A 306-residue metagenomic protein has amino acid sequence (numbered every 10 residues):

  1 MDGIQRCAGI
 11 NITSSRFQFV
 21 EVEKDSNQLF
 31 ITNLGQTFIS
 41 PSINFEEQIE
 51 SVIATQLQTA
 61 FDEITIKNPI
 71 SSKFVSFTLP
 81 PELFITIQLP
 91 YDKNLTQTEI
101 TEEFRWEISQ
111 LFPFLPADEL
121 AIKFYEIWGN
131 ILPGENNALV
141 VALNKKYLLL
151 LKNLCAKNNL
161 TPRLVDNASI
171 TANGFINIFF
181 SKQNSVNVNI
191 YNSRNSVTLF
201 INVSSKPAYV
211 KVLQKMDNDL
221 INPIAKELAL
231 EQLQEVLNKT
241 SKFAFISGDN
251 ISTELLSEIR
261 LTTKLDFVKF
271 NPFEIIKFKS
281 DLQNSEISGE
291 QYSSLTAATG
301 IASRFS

Functional and structural regions predicted by a protein language model:
M1-E107, L111, L149, T262: Non-catalytic, solvent-exposed interaction/assembly segments
D2, R6-N33, P133-K239: Small-residue (GG/TT-enriched) beta-loop-alpha framework at ligand/catalytic clefts
N44, G174-I176, I221-P223, K277-L282: Short, charged, surface-exposed secondary-structure boundary motifs
P69-E82, L164, N238-N250, K269: Short glycine-rich phosphate-binding loop at a beta-alpha junction
T78-N177, I275: Active-site neighborhood for divalent-cation/phosphate handling
L115-P116, L213-I224, S285-Q291: Glycine-rich phosphate-binding "P-loop"
T253-K264: Short, aromatic/basic amphipathic alpha-helical patches
F270-S306: Glycine-rich phosphate-binding/hydrolytic loop that grips phosphoryl groups
